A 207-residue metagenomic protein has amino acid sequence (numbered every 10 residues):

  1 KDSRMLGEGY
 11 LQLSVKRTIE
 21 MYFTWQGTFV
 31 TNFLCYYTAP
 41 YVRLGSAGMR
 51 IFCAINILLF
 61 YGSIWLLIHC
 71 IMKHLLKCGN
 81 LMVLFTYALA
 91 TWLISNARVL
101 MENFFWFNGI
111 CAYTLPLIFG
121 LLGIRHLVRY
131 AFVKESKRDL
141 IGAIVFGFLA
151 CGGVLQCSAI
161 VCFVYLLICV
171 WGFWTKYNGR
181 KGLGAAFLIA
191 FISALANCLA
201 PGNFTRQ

Functional and structural regions predicted by a protein language model:
K1-A54, F107, C111, L155-Q207: Transmembrane catalytic cores of multi-pass membrane glycosyltransferases and polysaccharide-assembly enzymes
L44-I55, C78-T86, R138, G142: Membrane-interface starts of transmembrane alpha-helices
A54-C78, V83, L122: Transmembrane-helix motifs of polytopic, lipid-linked glycan transferases
L58-S63, L117-R129, I160-I168: Hydrophobic cores of alpha-helical transmembrane segments in multi-pass inner/ER membrane proteins, independent
H69-M82, Y130-R138, G172-G182: Membrane-interface helix-boundary motifs at transmembrane edges
N80-V128, V154: Membrane-interface micro-motifs in multi-pass membrane enzymes
L89-A97, G147-G152, I189-L199: Aromatic-anchored segments of alpha-helical transmembrane domains
D139-Q156, V161: Membrane-interface alpha helices of multi-pass inner-membrane proteins
